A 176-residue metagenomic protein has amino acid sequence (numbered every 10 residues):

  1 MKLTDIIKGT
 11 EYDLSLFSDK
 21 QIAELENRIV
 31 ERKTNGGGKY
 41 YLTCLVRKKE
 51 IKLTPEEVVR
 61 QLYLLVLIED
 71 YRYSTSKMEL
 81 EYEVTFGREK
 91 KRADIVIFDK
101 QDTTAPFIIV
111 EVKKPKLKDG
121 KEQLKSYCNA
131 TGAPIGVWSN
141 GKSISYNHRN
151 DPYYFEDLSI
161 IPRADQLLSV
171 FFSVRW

Functional and structural regions predicted by a protein language model:
M1-I135, K142-W176: A short, conserved, highly charged catalytic patch centered on acidic carboxylates
